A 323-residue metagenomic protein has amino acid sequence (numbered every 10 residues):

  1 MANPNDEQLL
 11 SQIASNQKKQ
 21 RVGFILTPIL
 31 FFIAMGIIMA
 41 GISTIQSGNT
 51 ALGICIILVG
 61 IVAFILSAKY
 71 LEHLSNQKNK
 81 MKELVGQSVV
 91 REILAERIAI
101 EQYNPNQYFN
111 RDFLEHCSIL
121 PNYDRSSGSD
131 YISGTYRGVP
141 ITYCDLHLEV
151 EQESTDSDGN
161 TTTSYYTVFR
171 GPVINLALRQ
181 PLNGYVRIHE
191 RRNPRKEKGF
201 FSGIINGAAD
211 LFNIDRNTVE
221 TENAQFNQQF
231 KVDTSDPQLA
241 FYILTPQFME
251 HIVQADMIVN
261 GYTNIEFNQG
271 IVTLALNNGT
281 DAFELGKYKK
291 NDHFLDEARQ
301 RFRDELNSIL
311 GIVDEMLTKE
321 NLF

Functional and structural regions predicted by a protein language model:
M1-V22: Cytosolic juxtamembrane N-terminal segments of multi-pass membrane proteins
A2-L9, M81-R97: Juxtamembrane membrane-interface segments of multi-pass membrane proteins
K18-R21, I65-V89: Transmembrane-cytosolic junction motif
R21-F31: Select subsegments of transmembrane alpha-helices in polytopic membrane proteins, especially boundary-proximal
I33-I42: N-terminal signal sequences
I42-I61: Hydrophobic alpha-helical transmembrane segments
R91, A95-I100, N104-E149, N160-F323: Charged, low-complexity intrinsically disordered regions
